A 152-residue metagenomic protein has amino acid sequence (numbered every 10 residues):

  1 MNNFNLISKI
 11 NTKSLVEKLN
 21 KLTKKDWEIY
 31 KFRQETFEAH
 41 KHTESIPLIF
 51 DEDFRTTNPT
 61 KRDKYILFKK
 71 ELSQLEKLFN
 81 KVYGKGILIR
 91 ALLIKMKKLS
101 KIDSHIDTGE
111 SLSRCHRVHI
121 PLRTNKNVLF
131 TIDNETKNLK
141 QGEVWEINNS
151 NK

Functional and structural regions predicted by a protein language model:
M1-K85: Non-heme Fe(II)/2-oxoglutarate
K85-G86, E110-L112: Long alpha-helical, hydrophobic tracts
I89, S100-I102, H116: Short beta-strand or tight-loop elements that sit immediately N-terminal to catalytic metal-binding acidic residues
L93-S111: Conserved short histidine dyad/triad with adjacent acidic residue
K95, L112-V128: Short, conserved beta-strand element in jelly-roll/cupin
H105, H119, K152: Histidine-centered active-site/metal-ligand motif
P121-Q141: A short beta-strand-loop-beta hairpin characteristic of the jelly-roll/cupin
N127-V128, W145, S150-K152: Histidine-centered metal-chelating micro-motifs
